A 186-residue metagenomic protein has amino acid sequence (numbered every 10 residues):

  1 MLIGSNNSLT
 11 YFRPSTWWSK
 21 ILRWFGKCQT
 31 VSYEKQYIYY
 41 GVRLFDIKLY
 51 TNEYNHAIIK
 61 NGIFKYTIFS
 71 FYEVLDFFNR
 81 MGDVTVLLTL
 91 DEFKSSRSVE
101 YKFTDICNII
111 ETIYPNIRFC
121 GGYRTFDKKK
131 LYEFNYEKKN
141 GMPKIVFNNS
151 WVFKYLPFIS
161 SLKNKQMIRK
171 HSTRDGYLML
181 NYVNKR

Functional and structural regions predicted by a protein language model:
M1-R43, T51-T85, T89, F93-T104 (+2 more regions): Long, acidic (Asp/Glu-rich), low-complexity accessory segments flanking structured domains
K48: A motif-centric signal for short, conserved binding hotspots located in accessible loops or intrinsically disordered
I109-C120: A short "linker-to-beta-strand initiation" element
